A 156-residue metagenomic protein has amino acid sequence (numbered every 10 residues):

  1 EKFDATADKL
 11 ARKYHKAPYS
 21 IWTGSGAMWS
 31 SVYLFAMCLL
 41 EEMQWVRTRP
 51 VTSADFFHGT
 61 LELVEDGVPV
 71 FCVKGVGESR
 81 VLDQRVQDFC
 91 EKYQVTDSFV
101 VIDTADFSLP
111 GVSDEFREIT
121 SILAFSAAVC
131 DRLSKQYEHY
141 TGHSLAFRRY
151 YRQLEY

Functional and structural regions predicted by a protein language model:
E1: Conserved anion/nucleotide-ligand pocket segment
A5-Y156: A SIS-like phosphosugar-recognition module
